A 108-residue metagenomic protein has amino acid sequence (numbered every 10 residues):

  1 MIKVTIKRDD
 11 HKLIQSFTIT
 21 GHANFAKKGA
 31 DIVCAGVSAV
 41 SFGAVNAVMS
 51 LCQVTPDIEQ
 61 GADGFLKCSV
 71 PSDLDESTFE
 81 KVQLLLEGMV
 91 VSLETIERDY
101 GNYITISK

Functional and structural regions predicted by a protein language model:
M1-I32, F42, N46-K108: N-terminal intrinsically disordered, cationic/polar leader segments that include organellar targeting peptides
V33-V37: Short, conserved glycine- and acidic-residue-centered signature motifs in active-site or ligand-binding loops
